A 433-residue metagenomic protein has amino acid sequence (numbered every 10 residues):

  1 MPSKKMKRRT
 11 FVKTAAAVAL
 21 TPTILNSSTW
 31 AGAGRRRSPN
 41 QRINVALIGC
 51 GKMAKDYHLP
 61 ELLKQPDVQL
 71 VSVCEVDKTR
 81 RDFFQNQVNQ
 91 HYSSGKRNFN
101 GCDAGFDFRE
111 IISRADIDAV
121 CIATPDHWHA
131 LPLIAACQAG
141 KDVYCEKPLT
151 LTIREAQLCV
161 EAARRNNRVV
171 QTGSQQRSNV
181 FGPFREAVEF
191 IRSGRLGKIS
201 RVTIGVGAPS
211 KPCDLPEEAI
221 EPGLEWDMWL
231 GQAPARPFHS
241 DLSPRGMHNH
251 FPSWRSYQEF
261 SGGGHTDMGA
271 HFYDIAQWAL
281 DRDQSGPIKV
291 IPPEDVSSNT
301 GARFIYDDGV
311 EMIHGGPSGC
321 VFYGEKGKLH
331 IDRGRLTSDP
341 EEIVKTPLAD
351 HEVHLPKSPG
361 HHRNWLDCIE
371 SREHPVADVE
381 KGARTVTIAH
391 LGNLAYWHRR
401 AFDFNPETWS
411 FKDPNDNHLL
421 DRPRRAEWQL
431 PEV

Functional and structural regions predicted by a protein language model:
P2-D142, R154-V169: N-terminal glycine-/serine-/threonine-rich beta1-alpha1-beta2 phosphate-ribose binding loop of Rossmann-like
V12, L59, D82-Q85, R109-I112 (+11 more regions): Non-transmembrane alpha-helical segments in soluble domains of secreted/periplasmic/extracellular proteins
A15-A19, T23, W30, S243 (+5 more regions): C-terminal helical cap and adjacent loop that interface with cofactors, partners, or active-site loops
G49, R195-P212, E225-D227, G231-H239 (+3 more regions): NAD(P)-dependent dehydrogenases' Rossmann-like dinucleotide-binding region
K147: Short basic (Lys/Arg) and small-residue
T150-M228: A contiguous active-site-proximal alpha/beta segment in oxidoreductase catalytic domains
R168, K211, P252-G262: Flexible glycine/proline-enriched surface loops and loop-helix/loop-strand junctions
V180-I204, P216, Y257-E259, T266-P292 (+2 more regions): Oxidoreductase and adenylate-handling cofactor-binding alpha/beta cores
